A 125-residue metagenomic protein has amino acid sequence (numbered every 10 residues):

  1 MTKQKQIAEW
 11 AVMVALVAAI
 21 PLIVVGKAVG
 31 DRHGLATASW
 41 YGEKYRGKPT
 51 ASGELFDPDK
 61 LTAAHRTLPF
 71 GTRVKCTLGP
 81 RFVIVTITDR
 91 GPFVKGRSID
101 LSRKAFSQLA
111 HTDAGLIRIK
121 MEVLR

Functional and structural regions predicted by a protein language model:
T2-R125: Secreted/periplasmic proteins
